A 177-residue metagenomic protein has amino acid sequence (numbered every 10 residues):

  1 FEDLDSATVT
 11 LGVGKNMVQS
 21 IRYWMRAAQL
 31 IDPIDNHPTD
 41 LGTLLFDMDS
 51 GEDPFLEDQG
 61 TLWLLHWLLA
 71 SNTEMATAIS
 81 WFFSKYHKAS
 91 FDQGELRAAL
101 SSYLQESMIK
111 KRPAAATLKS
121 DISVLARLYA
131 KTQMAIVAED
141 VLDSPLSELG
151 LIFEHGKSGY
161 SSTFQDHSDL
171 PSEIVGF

Functional and structural regions predicted by a protein language model:
F1-F177: Donor-sugar nucleotide-binding helix/loop cap in glycosyltransferases
